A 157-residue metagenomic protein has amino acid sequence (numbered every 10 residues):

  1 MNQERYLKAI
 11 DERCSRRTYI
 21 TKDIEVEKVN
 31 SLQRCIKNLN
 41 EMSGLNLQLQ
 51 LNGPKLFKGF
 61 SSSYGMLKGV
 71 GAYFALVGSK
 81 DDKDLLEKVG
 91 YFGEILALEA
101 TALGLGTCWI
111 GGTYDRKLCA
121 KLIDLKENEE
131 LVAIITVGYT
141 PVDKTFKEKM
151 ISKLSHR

Functional and structural regions predicted by a protein language model:
M1-R157: Acidic, surface-exposed loops and disordered segments
